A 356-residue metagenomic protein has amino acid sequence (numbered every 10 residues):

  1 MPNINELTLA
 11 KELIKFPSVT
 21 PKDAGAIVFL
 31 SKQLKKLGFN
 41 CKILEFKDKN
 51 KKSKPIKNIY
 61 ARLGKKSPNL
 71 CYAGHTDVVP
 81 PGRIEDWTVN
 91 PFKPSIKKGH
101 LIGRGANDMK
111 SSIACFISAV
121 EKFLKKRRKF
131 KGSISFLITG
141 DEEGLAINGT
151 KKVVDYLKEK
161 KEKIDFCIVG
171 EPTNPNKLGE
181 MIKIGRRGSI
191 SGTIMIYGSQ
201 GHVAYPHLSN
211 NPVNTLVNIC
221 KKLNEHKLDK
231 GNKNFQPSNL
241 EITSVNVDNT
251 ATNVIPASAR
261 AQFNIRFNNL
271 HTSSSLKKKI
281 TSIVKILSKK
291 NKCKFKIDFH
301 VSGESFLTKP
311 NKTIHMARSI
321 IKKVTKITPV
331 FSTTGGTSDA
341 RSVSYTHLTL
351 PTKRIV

Functional and structural regions predicted by a protein language model:
M1, T173-K177, I184, I190-L348: Metal-dependent amide/peptide-bond hydrolase catalytic core, centered on the "pita-bread" metallohydrolase fold
P2-I102, L124-F130: Acidic/His- and Gly-rich active-site-bordering loop/insert found across diverse amide/peptide-bond hydrolases
K42, C71, S135-L137, K296: A structural signal for isolated positions on well-ordered beta-strands in alpha/beta enzyme cores
E45, I138, F299-V301: Residue-level recognition of beta-strand->loop/alpha-helix junctions
K97-N107, T328-S332: Short pre-catalytic strand/loop immediately N-terminal to key active-site residues, enriched for Gly-Thr
S111-K222: Fold-level recognition of mixed alpha/beta catalytic cores in primary-metabolism enzymes, strongest
H347-V356: Single conserved hydrophobic/aromatic residue that forms the stacking wall/gate of nucleotide- or nucleobase-binding
